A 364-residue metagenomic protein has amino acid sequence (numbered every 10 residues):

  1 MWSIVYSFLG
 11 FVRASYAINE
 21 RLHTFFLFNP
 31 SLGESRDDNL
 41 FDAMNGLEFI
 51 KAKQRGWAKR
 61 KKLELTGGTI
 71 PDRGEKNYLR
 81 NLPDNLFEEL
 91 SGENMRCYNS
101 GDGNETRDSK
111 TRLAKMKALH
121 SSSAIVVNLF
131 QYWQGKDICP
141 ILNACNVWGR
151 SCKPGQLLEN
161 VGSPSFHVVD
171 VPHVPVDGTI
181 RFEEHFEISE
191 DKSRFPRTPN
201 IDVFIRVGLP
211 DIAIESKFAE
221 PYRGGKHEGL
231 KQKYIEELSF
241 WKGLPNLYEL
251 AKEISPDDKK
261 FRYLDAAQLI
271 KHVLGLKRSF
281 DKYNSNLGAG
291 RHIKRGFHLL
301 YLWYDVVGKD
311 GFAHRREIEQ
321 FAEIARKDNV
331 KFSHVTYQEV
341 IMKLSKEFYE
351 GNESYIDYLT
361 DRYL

Functional and structural regions predicted by a protein language model:
W2-V176, H185, S189-D191: Nuclease-adjacent, charged terminal/linker segments that flank catalytic cores
R112, E184-S193, A251-L264: Surface-exposed cleft-lining segments at the edges of enzyme active sites
E187-E190, P210, F218-P221, S279 (+1 more regions): Short, solvent-exposed loop/turn segments at secondary-structure junctions
T198-R206: Short acidic loop-to-beta-strand element that houses the catalytic metal-binding Asp/Glu of nuclease active sites
I205-A213: Active-site beta-strand-loop-beta-strand hairpin of nuclease catalytic cores that positions key catalytic residues
A219-L299: Acidic, metal/cofactor-coordinating or nucleic-acid-engaging core segments within structured domains
G224-K226, V273, K309-E319: A short acidic (Asp/Glu
F312-L364: Polybasic (Lys/Arg-rich)
